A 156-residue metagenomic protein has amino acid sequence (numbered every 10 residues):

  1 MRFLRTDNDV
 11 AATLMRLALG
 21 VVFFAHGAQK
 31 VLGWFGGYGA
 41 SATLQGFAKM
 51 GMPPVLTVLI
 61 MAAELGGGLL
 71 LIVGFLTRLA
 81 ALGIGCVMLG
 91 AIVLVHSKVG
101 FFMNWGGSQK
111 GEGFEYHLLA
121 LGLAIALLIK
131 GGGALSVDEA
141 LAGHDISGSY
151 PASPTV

Functional and structural regions predicted by a protein language model:
M1-L32, P54-A62, G66-V156: Extended, low-polarity transmembrane helix blocks
L32-M52: Membrane-interface interhelical connector segments
